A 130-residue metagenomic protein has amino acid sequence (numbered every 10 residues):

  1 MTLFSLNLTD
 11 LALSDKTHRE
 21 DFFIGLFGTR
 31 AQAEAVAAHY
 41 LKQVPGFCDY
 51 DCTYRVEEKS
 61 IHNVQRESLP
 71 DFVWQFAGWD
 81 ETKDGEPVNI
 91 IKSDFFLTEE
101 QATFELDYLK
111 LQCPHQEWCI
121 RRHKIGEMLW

Functional and structural regions predicted by a protein language model:
M1-F23, Q32, N63-I91: Short aromatic-glycine-(Arg/Gly/Cys) micro-motifs in beta-strand/loop hairpins
L3, L26-G28, E58: Generic alpha-helical hydrophobic packing signal
L26-Q32, F95-T98: GIY-YIG-like beta-to-alpha core
Q32-A35, A102: Short loop/beta submotifs within extracellular cysteine-rich repeat domains
H39-V73, W79-W130: Short, mixed-charge low-complexity intrinsically disordered segments
